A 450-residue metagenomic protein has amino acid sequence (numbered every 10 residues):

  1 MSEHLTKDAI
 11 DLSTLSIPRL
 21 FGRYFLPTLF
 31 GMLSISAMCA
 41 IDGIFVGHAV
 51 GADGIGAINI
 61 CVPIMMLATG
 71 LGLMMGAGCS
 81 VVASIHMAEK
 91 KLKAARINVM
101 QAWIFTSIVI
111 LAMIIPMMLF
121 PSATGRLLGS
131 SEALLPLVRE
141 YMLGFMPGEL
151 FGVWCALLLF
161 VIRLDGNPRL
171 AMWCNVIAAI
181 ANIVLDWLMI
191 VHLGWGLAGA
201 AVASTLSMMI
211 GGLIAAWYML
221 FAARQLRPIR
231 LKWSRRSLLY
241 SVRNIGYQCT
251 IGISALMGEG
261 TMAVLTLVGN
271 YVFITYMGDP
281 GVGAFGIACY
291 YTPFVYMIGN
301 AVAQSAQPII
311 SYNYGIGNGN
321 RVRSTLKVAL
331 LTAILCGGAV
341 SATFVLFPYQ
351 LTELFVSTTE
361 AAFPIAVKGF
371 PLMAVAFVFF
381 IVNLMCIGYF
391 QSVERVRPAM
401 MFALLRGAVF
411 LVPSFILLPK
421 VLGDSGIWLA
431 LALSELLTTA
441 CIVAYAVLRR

Functional and structural regions predicted by a protein language model:
M1-F25, A83-L150, H192-I253, I310-A376 (+1 more regions): Short alpha-helical transmembrane segments in multi-pass integral membrane proteins
L12-A49, P63-G78, V82, H86 (+5 more regions): N-terminal transmembrane alpha-helices
R23-D42, G144, A178, S207-G211 (+4 more regions): Transmembrane helical elements of multi-pass membrane transporters/channels
T28, M32, I44, V81 (+15 more regions): Transmembrane alpha-helix boundary and packing residues in multipass membrane permease domains and related
A37-G56, G125-E132, L188-W195, L256 (+5 more regions): Helix-terminus/linker motif at the lipid-water interface of multi-pass membrane proteins
A52-P63, V138, M142, A201 (+2 more regions): Small-residue hotspots at the loop-to-helix junctions and early N-terminal turns of transmembrane alpha-helices
I55-I115, G152-A171, A284-A342, L346 (+1 more regions): Small-residue-rich hydrophobic transmembrane alpha-helices
G76, F145-R163, A171-A179, A200-A215 (+5 more regions): Short runs within selected transmembrane alpha-helices of multi-pass transporters and secretion channels
